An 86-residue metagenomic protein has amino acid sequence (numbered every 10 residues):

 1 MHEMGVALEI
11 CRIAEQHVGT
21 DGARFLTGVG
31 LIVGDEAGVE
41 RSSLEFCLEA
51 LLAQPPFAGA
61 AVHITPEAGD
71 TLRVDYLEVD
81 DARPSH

Functional and structural regions predicted by a protein language model:
M1-H86: Charge-rich, low-complexity N-terminal segments
